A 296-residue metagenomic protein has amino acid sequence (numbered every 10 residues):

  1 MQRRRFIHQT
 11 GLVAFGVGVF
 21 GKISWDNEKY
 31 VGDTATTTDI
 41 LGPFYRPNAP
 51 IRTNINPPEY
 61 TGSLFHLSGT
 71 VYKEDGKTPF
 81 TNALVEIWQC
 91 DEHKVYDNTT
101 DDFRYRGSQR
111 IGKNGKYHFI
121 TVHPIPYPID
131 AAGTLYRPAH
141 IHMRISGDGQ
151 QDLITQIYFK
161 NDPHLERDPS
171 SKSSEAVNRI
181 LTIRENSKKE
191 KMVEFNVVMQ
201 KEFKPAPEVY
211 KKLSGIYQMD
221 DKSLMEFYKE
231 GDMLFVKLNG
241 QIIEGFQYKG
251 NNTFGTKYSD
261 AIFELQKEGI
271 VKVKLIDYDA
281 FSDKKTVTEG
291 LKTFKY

Functional and structural regions predicted by a protein language model:
M1-F15: N-terminal secretory signal peptides and thylakoid transit peptides that target proteins across membranes
F15-V19, D33: N-terminal leader/pre-domain low-complexity segments
V19-K29: Bacterial Sec-dependent signal peptides at the C-terminal "C-region" and cleavage site
N27-P169: Beta-strand-dominated extracellular/periplasmic modules and repeats in secreted or surface-exposed proteins
T53-P58, L165-F203: Extracellular beta-sheet/turn segments enriched in Thr/Pro/Gly and aliphatic residues
L67, I141, T155, R179 (+2 more regions): Hydrophobic residues positioned within well-ordered beta-strands of beta-sheet architectures
L84, R106-S108, K116-H118, I154-Q156 (+4 more regions): Well-ordered beta-strand positions in beta-sheet-rich domains
M199-Y296: Peripheral terminal and inter-domain segments
